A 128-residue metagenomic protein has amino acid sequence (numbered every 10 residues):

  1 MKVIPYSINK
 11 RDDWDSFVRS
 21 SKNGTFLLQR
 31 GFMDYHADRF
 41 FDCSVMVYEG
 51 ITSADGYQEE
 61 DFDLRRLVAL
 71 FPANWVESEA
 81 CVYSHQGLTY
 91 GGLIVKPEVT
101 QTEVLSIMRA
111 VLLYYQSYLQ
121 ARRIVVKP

Functional and structural regions predicted by a protein language model:
M1-G31: Short amphipathic alpha-helix that is part of the acyltransferase structural core
V3, S16-R19, M33-Y115: Conserved donor-binding loop and adjoining core beta-sheet/short helix segment in diverse acyl/aminoacyl transferases
L119-P128: Conserved GNAT acetyl-CoA-binding A-motif
